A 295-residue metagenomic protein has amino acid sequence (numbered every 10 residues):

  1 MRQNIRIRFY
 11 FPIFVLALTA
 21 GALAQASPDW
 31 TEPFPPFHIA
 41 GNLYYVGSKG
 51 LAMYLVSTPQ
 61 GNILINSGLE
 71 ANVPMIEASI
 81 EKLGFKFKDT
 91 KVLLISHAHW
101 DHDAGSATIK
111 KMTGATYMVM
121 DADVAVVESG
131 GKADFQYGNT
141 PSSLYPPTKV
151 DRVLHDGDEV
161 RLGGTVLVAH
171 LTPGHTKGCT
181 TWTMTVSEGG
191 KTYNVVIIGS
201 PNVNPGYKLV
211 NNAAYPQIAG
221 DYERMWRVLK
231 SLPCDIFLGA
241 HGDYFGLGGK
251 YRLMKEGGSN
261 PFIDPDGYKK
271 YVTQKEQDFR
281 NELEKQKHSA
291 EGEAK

Functional and structural regions predicted by a protein language model:
M1-I7: N-terminal secretory signal peptides that target proteins for export/translocation
F9-G21: Bacterial N-terminal signal peptides
A22-D29, G189, V203-K295: Accessory terminal helices/loops
D29-L83, F87, T181-V203: Conserved beta-strand hairpin/beta-sheet module of binuclear metal-dependent hydrolase folds, prominently
E32-F34, H38-A40, D89, D121-L171 (+3 more regions): Metallo-beta-lactamase
I65-S67, T90-A98, Y117-M120, L171-G174 (+2 more regions): Active-site neighborhood of phospho(di)ester-bond hydrolases with catalytic His/Asp-centered motifs
A71-P74, E81-E159, G257, F262-I263 (+2 more regions): Active-site HxH/HxHxD metal-binding segment of metal-dependent hydrolases
N72-V73, A98-A104, V124-V127, R161 (+3 more regions): Active-site environment of divalent metal-dependent phosphoester hydrolases
